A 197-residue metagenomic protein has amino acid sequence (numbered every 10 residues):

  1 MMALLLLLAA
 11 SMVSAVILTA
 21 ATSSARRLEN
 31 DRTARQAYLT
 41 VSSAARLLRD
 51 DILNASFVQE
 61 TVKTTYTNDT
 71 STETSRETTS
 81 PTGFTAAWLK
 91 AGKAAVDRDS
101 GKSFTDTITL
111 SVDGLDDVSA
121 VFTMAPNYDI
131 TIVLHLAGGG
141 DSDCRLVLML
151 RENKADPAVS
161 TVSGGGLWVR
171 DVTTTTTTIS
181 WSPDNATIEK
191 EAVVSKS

Functional and structural regions predicted by a protein language model:
M1-M2, D50-S197: Conserved functional hotspots that engage anionic ligands or polymers and/or phospholipid headgroups
L5-L39: Aliphatic-rich helix starts adjacent to a transmembrane/signal segment
R26-V58: Membrane-proximal N-terminal amphipathic helix
